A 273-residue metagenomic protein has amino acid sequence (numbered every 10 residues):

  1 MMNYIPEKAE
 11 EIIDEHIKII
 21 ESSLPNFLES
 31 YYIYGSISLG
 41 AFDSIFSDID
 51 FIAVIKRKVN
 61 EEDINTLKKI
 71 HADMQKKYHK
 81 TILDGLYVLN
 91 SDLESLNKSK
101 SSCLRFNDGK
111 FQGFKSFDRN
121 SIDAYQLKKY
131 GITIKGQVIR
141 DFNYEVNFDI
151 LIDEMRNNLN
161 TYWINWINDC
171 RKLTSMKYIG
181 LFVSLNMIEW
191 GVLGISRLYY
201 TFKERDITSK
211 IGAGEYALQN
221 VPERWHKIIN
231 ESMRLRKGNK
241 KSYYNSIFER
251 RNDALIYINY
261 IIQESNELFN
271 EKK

Functional and structural regions predicted by a protein language model:
M1-I5, I55, V59, I179-W190 (+2 more regions): Conserved aromatic-histidine-acidic binding/catalytic patches
M1-Y32, E62-I64: Helical scaffold of the NTase/Pol beta-like nucleotidyltransferase catalytic core
K8, I12, T66, E249 (+2 more regions): Soluble or luminal CAZymes and related metallo-dependent hydrolases
I17, E21, K68-Q75: Short, well-ordered alpha-helical packing segments
G35, G40-K69, D73, K80-S91: Catalytic metal-binding acidic patch
A72-L185, V192, L198: Conserved NTP/Mg2+-binding pocket subregion across the NTase superfamily
I167-R234: Extended, basic/helix-rich recognition subdomains
D206-K273: Structured mid-to-C-terminal alpha-helical surface segments
